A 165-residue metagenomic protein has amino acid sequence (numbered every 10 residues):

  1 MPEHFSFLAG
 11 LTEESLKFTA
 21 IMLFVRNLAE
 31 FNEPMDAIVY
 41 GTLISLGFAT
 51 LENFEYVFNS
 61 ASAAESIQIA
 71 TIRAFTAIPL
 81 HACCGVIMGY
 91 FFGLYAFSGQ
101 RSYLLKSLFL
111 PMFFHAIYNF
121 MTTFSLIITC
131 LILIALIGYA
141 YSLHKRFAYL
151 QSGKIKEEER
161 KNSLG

Functional and structural regions predicted by a protein language model:
M1-G165: Hydrophobic alpha-helical segments at protein termini of multi-pass membrane proteins
